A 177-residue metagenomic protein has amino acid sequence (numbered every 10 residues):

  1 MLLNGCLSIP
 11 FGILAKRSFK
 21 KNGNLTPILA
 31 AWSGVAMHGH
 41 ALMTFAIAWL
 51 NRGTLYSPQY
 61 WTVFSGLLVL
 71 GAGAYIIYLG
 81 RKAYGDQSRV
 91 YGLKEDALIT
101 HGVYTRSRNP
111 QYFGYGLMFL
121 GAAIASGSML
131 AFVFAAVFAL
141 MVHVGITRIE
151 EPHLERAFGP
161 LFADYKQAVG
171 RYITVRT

Functional and structural regions predicted by a protein language model:
M1-T100, M118-T177: Membrane-anchoring alpha-helices and their flanking helix-loop junctions
V103-L117: Membrane-interface loop-to-helix entry segments
